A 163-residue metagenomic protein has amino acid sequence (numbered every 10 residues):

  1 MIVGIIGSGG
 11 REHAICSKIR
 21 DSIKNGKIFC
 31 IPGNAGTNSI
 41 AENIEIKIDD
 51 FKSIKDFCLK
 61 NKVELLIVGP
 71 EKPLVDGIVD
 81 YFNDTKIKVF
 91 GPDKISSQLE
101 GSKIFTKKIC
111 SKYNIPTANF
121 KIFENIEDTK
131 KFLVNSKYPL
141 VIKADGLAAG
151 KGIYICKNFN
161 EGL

Functional and structural regions predicted by a protein language model:
M1-I95: ATP-binding N-terminal substructure of ATP-dependent carboxylate-amine bond-forming enzymes
E100-L163: Active-site nucleotide/adenylate-binding loops and adjacent lid/helix of ATP-dependent enzymes
